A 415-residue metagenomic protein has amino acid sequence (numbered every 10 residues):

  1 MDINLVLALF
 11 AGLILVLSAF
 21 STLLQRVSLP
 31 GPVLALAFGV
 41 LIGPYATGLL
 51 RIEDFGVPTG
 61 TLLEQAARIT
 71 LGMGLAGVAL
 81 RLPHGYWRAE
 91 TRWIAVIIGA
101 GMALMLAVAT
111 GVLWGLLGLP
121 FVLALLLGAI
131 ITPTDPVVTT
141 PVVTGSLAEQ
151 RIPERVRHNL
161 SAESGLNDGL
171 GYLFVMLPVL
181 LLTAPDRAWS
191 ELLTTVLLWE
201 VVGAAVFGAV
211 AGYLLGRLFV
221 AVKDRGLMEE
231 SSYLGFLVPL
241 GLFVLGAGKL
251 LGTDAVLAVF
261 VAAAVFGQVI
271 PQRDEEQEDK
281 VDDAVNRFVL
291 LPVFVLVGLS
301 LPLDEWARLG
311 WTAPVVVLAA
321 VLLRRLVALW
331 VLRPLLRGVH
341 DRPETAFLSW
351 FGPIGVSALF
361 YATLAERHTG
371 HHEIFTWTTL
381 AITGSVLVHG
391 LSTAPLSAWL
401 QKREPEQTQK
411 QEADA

Functional and structural regions predicted by a protein language model:
M1-A415: Transmembrane helical cores of multi-pass secondary ion antiporters/exchangers
